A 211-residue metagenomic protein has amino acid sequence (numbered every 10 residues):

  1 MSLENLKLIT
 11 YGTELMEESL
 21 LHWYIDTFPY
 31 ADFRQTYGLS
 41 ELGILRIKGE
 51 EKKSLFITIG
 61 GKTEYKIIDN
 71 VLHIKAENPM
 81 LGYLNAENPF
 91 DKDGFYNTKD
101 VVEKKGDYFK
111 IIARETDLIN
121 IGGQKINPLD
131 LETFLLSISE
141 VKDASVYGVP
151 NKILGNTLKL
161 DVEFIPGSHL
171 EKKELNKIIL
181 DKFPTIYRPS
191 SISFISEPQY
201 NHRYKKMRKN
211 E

Functional and structural regions predicted by a protein language model:
M1-K53: Gly/Ser/Thr-rich phosphate-binding loop
N5, Y30, E140-D143, T185 (+1 more regions): Glycine-centered tight turns that cap/initiate beta-strands
L15-E18, G38, A76, K99-Y187: AMP-binding/adenylate-forming catalytic core of the ANL superfamily
R34, K66, Y147, I192-I195: General small-molecule cofactor/ligand-binding pocket signal
R34-E41, I57-G60, Y147-V149: Beta-strand->loop->alpha-helix junctions that form or flank phosphate-binding loops in nucleotide-handling enzymes
T58-G61, K66-G94, Q124-I126: Conserved ATP/PPi-binding loop(s) of AMP-dependent carboxylate-activating enzymes
L72, F109-I111, K206: Hydrophobic "anchor" residues
F183-K206: AMP-binding/adenylate-forming catalytic domain of the ANL superfamily
